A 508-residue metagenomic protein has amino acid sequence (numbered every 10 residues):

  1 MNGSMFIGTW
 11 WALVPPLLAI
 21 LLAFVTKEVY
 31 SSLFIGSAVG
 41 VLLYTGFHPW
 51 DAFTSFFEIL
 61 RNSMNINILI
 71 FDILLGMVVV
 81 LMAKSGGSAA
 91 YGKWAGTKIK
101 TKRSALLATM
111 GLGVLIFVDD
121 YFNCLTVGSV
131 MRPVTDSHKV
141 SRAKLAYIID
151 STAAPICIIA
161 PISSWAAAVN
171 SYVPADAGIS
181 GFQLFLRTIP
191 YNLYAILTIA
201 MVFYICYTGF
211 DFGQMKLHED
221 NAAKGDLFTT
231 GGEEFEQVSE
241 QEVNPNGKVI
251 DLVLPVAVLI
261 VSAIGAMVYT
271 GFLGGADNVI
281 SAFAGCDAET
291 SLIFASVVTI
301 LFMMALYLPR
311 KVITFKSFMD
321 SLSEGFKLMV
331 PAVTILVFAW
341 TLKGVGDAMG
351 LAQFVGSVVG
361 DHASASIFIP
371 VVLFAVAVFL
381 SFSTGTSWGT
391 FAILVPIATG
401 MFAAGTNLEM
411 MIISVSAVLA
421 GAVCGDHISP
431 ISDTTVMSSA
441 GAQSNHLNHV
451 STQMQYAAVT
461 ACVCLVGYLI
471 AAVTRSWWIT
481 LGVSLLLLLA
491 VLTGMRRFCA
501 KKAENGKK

Functional and structural regions predicted by a protein language model:
M1-S4, T45-R61, A167-Y191, F203 (+5 more regions): Inter-helical loop and helix-membrane interface segments of multi-pass membrane transporters/permeases
N2-M77, A90-W94, K98, V258-V337 (+2 more regions): Hydrophobic transmembrane alpha-helices of multi-pass solute/ion transporters
V14-V25, G36-L43, F71-V80, M110-I116 (+12 more regions): Hydrophobic core segments of alpha-helical transmembrane domains in multi-pass membrane transport and ion-translocation
P49-A146, V312-G405: Membrane-embedded alpha-helical segments and adjacent helix-loop junctions characteristic of multi-pass solute
A83, V330-T334, F338-L342, G346-M349 (+2 more regions): C-terminal transmembrane helix pair
G96-F182, S383-C424, T434-N448, V491-R497: Hydrophobic transmembrane alpha-helices that form the pore/transport pathway of multi-pass ion and small-solute
D136-D226, E242-D251, T435-L492: Membrane-core helix-loop-helix motifs of multi-pass transport proteins
T198-C286, V297-S321, L447-M454, L481-K508: Long, contiguous bundles of hydrophobic transmembrane helices that form the permeation core of multi-pass
